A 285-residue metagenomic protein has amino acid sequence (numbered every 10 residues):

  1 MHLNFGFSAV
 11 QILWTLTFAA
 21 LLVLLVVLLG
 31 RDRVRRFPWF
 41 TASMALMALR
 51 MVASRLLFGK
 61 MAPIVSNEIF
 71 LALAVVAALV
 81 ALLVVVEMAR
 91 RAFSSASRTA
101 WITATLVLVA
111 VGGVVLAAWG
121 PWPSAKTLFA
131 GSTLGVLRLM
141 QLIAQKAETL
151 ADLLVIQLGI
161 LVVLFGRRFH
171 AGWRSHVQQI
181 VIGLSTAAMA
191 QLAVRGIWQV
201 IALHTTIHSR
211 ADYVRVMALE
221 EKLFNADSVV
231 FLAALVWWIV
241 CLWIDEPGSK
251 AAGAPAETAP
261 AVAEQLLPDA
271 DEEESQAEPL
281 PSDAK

Functional and structural regions predicted by a protein language model:
M1-A19: Hydrophobic transmembrane alpha-helical segments in integral membrane proteins
H2-S8, N67-V76, G135-L150, V214-F224: Short aromatic-rich membrane-water interface segments that cap or initiate transmembrane helices in multi-pass membrane
L3-N4, L24-V34, L56-M61: Short, hydrophobic transmembrane alpha-helix segments
L21-L29, M61-A62, L73-L108, V114-A130 (+2 more regions): Internal transmembrane alpha-helix with an interfacial aromatic "cap," most often the third helix
D32-S43, A100-A104, R174-L184: Membrane-interfacial loop-to-transmembrane alpha-helix junctions, especially the N-terminal start
P38-L57, A77, L184-Q199: Hydrophobic alpha-helical transmembrane segments of multi-pass membrane proteins
L49-F70, I197-S209: Helix-loop junctions on the outward
L161-K285: C-terminal transmembrane-bundle signature of multipass membrane proteins, characterized by strong activation on
